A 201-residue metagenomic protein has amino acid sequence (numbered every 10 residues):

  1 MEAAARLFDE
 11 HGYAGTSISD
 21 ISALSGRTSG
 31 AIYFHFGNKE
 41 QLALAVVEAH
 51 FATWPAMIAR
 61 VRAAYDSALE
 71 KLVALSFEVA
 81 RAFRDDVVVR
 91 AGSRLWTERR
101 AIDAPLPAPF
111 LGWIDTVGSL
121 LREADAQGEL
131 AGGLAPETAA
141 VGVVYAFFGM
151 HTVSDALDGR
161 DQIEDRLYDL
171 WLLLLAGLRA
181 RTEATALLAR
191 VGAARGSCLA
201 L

Functional and structural regions predicted by a protein language model:
M1-A4, I21, V46-W54, V117: Generic hydrophobic, amphipathic alpha-helix propensity
A3, L7-Q41, A45: Helix-turn-helix
F34-A56, A64-Y65: Internal catalytic or translocation cores that form aromatic/hydrophobic pockets or channels for amphipathic metabolites
A45, A56-V89, P136, A140: Hydrophobic alpha-helical connector segments
E70, P105-G112, A126-G142, D161-D165: All-alpha amphipathic helical-bundle segments outside canonical DNA-binding/catalytic cores that form hydrophobic
F77-L130: Short secondary-structure transition hinges
E78-R81, G132-V153, Q162-G177, G192-G196: Hydrophobic alpha-helical segments that form the core of small-molecule binding pockets and/or dimer interfaces
L111-D115, S119-Q127, L157-L201: C-terminal peripheral helix-coil segments that are non-catalytic and often amphipathic
